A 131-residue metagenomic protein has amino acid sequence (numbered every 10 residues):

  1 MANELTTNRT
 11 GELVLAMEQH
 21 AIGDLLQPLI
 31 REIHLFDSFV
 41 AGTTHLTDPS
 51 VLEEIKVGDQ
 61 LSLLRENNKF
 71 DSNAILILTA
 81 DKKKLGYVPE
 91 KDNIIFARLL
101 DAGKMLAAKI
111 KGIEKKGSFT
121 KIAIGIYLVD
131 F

Functional and structural regions predicted by a protein language model:
M1-F131: Conserved active-site motif detector
